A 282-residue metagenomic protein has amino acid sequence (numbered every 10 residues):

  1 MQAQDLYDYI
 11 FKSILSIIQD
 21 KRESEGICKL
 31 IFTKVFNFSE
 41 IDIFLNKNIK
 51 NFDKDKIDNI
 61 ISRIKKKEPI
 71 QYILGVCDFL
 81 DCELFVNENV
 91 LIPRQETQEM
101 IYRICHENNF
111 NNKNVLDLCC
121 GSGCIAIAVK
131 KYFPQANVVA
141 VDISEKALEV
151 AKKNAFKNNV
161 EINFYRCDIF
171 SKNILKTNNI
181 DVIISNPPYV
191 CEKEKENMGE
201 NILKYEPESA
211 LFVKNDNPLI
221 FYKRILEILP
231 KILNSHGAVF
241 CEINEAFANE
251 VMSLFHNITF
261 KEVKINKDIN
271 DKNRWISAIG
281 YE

Functional and structural regions predicted by a protein language model:
Q2-L74: N-terminal auxiliary segments of SAM/dcSAM-dependent transferases
Y7, C28, I57, K67-I70 (+8 more regions): A general structural signal for well-ordered alpha-helical segments in protein cores
Q19, N109, P134, L233-N234: Short conserved AdoMet
F44-N46, V76, F85, Y165 (+2 more regions): Solvent-exposed beta-strand sheet faces enriched in polar/charged residues
D53, P93-E96, F221: An acidic site on a long C-lobe helix of protein kinase domains
N59-F133, V138, I143-V150, S277: SAM-dependent Rossmann-like transferase core, predominantly class I methyltransferases with a strong bias toward
Q135-A136, V141-Y281: S-adenosylmethionine
